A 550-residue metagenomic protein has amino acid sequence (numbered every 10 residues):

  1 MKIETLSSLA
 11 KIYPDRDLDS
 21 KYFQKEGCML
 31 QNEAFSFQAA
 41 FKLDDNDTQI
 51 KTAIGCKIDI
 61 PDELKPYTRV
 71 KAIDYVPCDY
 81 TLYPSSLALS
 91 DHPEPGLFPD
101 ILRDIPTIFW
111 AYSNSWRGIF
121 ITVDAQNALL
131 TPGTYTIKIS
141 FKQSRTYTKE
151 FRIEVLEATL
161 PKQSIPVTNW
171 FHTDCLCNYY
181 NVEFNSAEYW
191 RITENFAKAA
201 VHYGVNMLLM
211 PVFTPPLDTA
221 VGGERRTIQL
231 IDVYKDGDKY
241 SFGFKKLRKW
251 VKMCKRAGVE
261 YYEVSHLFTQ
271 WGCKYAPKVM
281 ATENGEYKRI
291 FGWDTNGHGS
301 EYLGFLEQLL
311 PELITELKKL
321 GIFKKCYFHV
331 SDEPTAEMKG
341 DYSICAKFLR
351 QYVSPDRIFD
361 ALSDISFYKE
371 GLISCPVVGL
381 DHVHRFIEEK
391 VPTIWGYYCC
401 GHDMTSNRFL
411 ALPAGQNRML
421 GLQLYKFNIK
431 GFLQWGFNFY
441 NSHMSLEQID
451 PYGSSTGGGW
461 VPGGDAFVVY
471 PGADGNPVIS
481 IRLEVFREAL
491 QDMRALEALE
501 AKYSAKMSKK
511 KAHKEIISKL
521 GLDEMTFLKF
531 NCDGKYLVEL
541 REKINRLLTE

Functional and structural regions predicted by a protein language model:
E4-K21, D45-I121: Surface-exposed binding patches on compact interaction domains or structured appendages
K21, N32-Q38, A128-K138: Short, solvent-exposed loop/turn segments enriched in Ser/Thr/Gly
Y22-D45, L209: Contiguous beta-strand segments within globular domains
N32, K42-T48, Q126-A128, K142-S144: Short solvent-exposed strand-capping/beta-turn motif centered on an Asx-Ser/Thr pair
S90, E94, V123-A125, T136-F141 (+3 more regions): Aromatic-lined carbohydrate-binding surfaces of glycoside hydrolases
A276, D294-Y302, L306-E337, F348-L362 (+1 more regions): Catalytic domains of carbohydrate-active enzymes that cleave complex glycans
K288-R289, F359-V383, W395-Y397: Aromatic- and acid-rich polysaccharide-binding/catalytic face of secreted or lumenal carbohydrate-active enzymes
C375-G457: Catalytic-core region of carbohydrate-active enzymes that cleave or remodel glycosidic bonds
